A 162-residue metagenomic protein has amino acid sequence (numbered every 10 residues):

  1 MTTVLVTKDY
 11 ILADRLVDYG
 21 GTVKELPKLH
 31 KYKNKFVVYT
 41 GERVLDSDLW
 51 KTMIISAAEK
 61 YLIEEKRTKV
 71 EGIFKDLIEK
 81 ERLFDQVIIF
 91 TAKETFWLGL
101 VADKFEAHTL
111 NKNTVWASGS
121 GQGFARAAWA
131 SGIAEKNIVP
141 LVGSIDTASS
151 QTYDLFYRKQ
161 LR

Functional and structural regions predicted by a protein language model:
M1-F84, H108-N137: Conserved short S/T/G-enriched processing/targeting/catalytic segments and their helical context
I88-K93: Short hydrophobic alpha-helical segments used for membrane anchoring or interfacial signaling
T95-T114: Long, charge-patterned amphipathic alpha-helical coiled-coil/hairpin "stalk" segments used as oligomerization
V142-R162: C-terminal binding/interaction regions
